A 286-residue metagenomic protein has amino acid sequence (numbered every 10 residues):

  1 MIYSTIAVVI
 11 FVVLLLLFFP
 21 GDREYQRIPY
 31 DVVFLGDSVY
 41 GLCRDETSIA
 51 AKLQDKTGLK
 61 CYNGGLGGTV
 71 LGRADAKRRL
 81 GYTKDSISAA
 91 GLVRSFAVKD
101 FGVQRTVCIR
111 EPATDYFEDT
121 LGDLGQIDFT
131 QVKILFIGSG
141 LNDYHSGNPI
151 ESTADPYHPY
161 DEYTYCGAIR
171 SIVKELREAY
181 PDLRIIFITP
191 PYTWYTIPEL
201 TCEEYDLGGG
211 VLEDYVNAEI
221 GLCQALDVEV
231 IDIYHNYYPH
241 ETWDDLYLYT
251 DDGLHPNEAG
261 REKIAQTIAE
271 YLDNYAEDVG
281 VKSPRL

Functional and structural regions predicted by a protein language model:
M1-N63, G125, T130, N274-L286: N-terminal secretory targeting modules
D31-L35, K60-G65, K133-G138, R184-T189 (+1 more regions): Structural recognition of the beta-strand scaffold that forms the well-ordered cores of secreted hydrolase catalytic
V39-E151, H158: Conserved SGNH/GDSL esterase-like catalytic core that processes O-acyl groups on lipids and polysaccharides
R44-S48, T130, P159-G167, D206-E213 (+1 more regions): Soluble non-cytosolic domains of exported or imported proteins
R79-L80, P190-L286: Catalytic His-Asp segment of secreted/periplasmic serine-dependent ester chemistry enzymes
F136-S152, V173-L212: Active-site segments of SGNH/GDSL-like serine hydrolases that catalyze O-acetyl group transfer/hydrolysis on lipids
I169-V173, V216: Generic structural signal for well-ordered alpha-helices, preferentially at hydrophobic/aromatic core positions
